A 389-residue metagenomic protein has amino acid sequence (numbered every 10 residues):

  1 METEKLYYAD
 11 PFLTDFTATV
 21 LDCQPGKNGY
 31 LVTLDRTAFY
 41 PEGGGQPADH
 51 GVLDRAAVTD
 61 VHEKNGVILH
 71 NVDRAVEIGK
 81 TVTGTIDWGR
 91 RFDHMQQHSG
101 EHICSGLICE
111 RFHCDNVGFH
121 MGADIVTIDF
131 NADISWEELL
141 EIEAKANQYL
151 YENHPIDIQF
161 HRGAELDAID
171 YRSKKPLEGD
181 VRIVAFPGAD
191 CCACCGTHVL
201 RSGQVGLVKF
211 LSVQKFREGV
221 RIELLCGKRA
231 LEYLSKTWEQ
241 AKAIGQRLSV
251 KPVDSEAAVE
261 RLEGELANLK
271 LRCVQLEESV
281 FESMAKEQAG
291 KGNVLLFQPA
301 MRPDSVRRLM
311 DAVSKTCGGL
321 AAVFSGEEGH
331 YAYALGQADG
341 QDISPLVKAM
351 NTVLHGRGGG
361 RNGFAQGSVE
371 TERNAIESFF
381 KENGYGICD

Functional and structural regions predicted by a protein language model:
M1-D389: A glycine- and charged-residue-rich anion-binding loop/surface
